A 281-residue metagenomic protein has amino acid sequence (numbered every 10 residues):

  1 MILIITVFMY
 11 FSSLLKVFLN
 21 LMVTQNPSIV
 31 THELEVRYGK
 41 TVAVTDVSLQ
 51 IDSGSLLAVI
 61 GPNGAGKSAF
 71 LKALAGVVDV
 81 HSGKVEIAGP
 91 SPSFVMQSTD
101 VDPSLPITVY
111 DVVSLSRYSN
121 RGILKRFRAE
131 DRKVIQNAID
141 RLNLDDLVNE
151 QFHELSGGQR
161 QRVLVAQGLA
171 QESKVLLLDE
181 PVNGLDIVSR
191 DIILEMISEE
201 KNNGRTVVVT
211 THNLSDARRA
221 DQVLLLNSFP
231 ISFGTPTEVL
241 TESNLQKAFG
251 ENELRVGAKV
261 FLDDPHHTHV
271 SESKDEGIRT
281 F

Functional and structural regions predicted by a protein language model:
L14, E238-F281: ABC ATPase nucleotide-binding domains
A75: Helix-to-loop junction immediately C-terminal to a conserved catalytic motif
V80-P92: Conserved ABC transporter NBD signature motif
A129-L147: Conserved ABC ATPase "signature" region
Q151-L155, Q159: Conserved ABC ATPase signature
L176-E180: Catalytic Walker B motif of ABC-type/P-loop ATPase nucleotide-binding domains
S228-E238: Conserved switch/coupling elements of ABC/ABC-like ATPase nucleotide-binding domains
